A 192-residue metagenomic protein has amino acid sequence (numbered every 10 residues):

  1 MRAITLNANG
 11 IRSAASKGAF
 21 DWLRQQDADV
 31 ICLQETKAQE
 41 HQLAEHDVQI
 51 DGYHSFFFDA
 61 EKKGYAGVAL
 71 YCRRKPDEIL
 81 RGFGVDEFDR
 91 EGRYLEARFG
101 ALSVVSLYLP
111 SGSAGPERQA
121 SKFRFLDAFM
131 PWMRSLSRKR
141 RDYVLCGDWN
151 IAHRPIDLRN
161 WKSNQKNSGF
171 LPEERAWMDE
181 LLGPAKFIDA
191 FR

Functional and structural regions predicted by a protein language model:
M1-I50, H54, A60, Y65-V68 (+1 more regions): N-terminal, active-site-proximal structural segment of metallo-dependent hydrolase catalytic domains
M1-N9, A101-S113, C146: Active-site-proximal beta-strand elements of phosphoester/diester hydrolases
R12, E40-Q42, G64-Y65, S113-P116 (+1 more regions): Short catalytic/ligand-binding loop motif for oxyanion handling, primarily in non-cytosolic enzymes, centered on
F20-R24, R93-G100, A128-R141: Short amphipathic alpha-helices and their capping/turn segments at secondary-structure boundaries
V30, D51-H54, D127-R192: Metal-dependent phosphoesterases centered on the DNase I-like endonuclease/exonuclease/phosphatase
T36-Q39, L43-A114: Structured beta-strand-rich core segments of catalytic domains in phosphoester-bond hydrolases
R81, E87-F88, A120-S137: Internal catalytic-core helix/loop-beta-alpha segment that presents or stabilizes conserved functional determinants
G84-V85, L109-L126, K162-N167: Surface-exposed cleft-lining segments at the edges of enzyme active sites
